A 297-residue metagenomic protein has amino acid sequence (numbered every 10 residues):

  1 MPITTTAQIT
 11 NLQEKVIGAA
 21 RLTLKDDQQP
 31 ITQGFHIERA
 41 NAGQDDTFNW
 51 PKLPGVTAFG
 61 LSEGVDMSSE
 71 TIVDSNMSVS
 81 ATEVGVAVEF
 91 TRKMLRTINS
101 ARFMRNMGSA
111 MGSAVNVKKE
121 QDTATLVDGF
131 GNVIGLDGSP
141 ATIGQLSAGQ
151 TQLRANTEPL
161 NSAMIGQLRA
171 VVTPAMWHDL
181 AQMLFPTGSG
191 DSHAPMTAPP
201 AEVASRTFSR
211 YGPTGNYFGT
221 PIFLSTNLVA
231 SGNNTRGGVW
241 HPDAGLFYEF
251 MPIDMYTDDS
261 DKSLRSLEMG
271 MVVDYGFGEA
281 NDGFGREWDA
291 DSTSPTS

Functional and structural regions predicted by a protein language model:
P2-G18, T23-K25, P30-Q33, L53 (+4 more regions): Sequence/fold signature of self-assembling virion shell proteins
R21-V84: Assembly/oligomerization interface modules of large self-assembling protein complexes
P54, R92-M94, V172-M176, V273: Short, flexible loop/turn elements at secondary-structure junctions
S78-I98: Extended, low-charge hydrophobic alpha-helical regions
A81-G85, I165, L264: Short, solvent-exposed loop/turn segments at the edges of secondary structure
T91-S162, D289-S297: Alpha-helical scaffold segments that mediate packing/assembly in large oligomeric complexes
D128-T207: Extended, solvent-exposed, turn-rich assembly/linker loops in the middle of proteins
